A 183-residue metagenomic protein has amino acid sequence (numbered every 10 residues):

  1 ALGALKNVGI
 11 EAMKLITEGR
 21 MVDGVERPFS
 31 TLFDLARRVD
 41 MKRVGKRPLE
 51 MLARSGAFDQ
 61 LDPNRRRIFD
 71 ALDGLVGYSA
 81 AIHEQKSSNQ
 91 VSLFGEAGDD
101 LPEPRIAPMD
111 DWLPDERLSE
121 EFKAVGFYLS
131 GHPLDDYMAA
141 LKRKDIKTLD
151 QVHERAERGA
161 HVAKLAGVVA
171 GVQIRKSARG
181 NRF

Functional and structural regions predicted by a protein language model:
A1-R158, R175: Sliding clamp-binding short linear motifs that recruit DNA-associated proteins to replication/repair hubs
K6, A166, R179: Short glycine-rich loop/turn motifs that provide flexible caps or phosphate-binding loops at active sites
A160-Q173: OB-fold and OB-like beta-barrel modules that bind single-stranded nucleic acids
K176-F183: Short aromatic-glycine-enriched beta-strand elements
